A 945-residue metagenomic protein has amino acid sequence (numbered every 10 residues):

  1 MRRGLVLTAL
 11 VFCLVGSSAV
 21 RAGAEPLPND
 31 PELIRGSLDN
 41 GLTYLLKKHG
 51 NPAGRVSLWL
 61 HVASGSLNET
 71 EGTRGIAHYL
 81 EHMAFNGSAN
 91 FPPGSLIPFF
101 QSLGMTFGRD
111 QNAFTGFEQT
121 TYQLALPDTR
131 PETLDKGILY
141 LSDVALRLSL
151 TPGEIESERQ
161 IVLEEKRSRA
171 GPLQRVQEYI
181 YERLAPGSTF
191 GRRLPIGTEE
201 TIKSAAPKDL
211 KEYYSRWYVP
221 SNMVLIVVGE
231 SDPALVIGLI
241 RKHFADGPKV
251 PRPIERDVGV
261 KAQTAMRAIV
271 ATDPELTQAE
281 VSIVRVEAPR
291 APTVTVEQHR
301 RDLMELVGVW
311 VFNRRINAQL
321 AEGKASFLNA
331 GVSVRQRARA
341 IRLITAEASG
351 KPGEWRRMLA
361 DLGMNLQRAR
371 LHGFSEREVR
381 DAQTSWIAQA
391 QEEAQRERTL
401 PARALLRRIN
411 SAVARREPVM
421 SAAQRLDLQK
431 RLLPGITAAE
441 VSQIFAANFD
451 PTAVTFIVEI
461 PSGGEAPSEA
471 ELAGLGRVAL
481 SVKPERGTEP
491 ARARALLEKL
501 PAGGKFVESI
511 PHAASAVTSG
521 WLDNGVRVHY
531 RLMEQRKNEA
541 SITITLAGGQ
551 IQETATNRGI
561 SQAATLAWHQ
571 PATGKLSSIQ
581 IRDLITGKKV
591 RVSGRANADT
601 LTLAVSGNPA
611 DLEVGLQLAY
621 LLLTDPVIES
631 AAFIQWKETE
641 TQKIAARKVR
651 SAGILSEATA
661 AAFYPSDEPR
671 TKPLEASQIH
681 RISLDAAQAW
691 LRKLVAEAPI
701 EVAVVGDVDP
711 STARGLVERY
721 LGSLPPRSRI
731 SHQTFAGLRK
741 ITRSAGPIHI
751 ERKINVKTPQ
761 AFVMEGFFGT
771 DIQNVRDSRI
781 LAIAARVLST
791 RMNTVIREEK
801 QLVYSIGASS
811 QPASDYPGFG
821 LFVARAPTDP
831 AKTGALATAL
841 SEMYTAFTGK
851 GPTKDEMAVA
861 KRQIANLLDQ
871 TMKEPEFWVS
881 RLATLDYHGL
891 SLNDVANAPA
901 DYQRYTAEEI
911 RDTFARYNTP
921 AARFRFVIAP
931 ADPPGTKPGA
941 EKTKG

Functional and structural regions predicted by a protein language model:
M1-G4: Positively charged n-region of N-terminal signal peptides that target proteins for export
V6-S17: Bacterial N-terminal signal peptides
T8, V20-L46, V224, D232-E305 (+14 more regions): Proteolytic maturation boundary segments
L45-K47, P52-E71, G75-Y79, G94-D143 (+14 more regions): M16 family metallopeptidases and their MPP-like homologs
M83-F91: Metal-associated gating/positioning segment near the N- to mid-region
F117-T120, E158-L163, G171: Short, structured secondary-structure elements that scaffold catalytic or ligand/cofactor-binding regions
R159, P172-P186, F190-D209, Y213-P220 (+4 more regions): Hydrophobic, small-residue-rich alpha-helical packing segments that form membrane-like cores
W355-R357, N448-D450, K693-A696, Y917: Edge/loop elements at the starts and ends of beta-strands within beta-rich repeat scaffolds
